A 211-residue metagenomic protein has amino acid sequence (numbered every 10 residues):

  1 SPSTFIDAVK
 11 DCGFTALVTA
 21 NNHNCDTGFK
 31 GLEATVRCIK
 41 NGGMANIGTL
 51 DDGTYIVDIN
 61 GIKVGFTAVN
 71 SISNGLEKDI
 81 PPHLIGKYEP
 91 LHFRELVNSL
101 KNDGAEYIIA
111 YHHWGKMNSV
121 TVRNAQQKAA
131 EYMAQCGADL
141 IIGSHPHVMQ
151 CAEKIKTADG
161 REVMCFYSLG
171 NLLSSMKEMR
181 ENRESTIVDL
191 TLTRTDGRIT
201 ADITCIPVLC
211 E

Functional and structural regions predicted by a protein language model:
S1-E211: Acidic, metal/ion-coordinating pockets
